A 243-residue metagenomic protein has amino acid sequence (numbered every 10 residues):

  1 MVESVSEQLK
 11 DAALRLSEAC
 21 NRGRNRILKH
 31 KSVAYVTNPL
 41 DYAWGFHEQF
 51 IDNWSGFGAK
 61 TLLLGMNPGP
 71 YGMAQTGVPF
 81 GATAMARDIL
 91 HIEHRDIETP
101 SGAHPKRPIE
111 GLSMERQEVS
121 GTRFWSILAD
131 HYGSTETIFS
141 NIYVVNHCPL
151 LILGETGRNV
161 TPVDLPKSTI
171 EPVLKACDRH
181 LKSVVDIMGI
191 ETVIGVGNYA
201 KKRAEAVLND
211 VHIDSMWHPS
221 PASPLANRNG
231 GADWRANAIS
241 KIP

Functional and structural regions predicted by a protein language model:
E3-T192, K201-K202, V207, P224 (+1 more regions): A polyanion-binding, active-site-adjacent surface
N67, N198, P219: Active-site metal-binding loops of divalent metal-dependent hydrolases
V211-H218: Short hydrophobic/aromatic-enriched beta-strand-loop microsegments
